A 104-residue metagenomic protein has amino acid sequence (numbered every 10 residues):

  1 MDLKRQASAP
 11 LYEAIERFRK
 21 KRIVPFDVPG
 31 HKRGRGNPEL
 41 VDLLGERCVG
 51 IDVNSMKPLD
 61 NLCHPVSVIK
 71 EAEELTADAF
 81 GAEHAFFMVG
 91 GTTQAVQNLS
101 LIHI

Functional and structural regions predicted by a protein language model:
M1-D52: N-terminal glycine-rich, Lys/His-bearing helix-loop that initiates the first secondary-structure elements of many
E46-A95: Conserved N-terminal alpha-helix of the aminotransferase class I/II PLP-enzyme fold
N98: N-terminal active-site wall of soluble small-molecule enzyme domains
I102-I104: Conserved small/polar residues in nucleotide/adenosyl-binding loops
